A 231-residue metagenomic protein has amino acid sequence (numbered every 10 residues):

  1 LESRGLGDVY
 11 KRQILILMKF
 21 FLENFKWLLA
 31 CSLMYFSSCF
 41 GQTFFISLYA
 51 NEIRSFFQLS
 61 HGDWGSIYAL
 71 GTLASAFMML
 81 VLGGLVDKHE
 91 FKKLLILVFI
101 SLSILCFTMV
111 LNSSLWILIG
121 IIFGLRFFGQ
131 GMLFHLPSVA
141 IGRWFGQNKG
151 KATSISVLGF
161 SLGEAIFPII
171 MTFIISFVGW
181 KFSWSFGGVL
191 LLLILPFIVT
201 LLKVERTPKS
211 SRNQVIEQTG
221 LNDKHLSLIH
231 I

Functional and structural regions predicted by a protein language model:
L1-Q13, I229-H230: Single conserved hydrophobic/aromatic residue that forms the stacking wall/gate of nucleotide- or nucleobase-binding
W27-E52, F57-H61: Extracytoplasmic
T72-L80, A165: Residue-level signature of mid-helix packing/kink "hotspots" within the transmembrane helices of 12-pass Major
F77-V110: Conserved MFS/SLC helix-loop-helix module at the cytosolic interface between two early adjacent transmembrane helices
W116-M132: Hydrophobic core of transmembrane alpha-helices in multi-pass small-molecule transporters, especially MFS/SLC-type
M132-F145: Intracellular juxtamembrane helix-capping segments at the cytosolic ends of symmetry-related transmembrane helices
K149-P168: Glycine-rich segments within core transmembrane alpha-helices of 12-TM secondary carriers
W184-T200: Symmetry-related core transmembrane helices of the 12-TM Major Facilitator Superfamily/SLC fold
